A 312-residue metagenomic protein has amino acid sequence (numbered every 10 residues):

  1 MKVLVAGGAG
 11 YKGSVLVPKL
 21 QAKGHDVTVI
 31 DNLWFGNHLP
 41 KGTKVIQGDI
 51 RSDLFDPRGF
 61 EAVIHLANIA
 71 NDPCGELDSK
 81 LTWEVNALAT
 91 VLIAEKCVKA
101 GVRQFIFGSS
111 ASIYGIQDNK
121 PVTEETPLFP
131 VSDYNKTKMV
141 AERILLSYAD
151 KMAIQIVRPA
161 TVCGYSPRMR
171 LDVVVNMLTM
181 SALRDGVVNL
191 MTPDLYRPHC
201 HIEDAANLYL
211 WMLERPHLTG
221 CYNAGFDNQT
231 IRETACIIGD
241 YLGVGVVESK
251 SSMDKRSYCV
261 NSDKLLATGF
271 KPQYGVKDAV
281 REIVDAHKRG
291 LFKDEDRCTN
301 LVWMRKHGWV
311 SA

Functional and structural regions predicted by a protein language model:
L4-K23: N-terminal Rossmann NAD(P)H-binding glycine-rich loop of SDR-like oxidoreductase domains
A6, I30, V63-I69, F105-A111 (+1 more regions): SDR active-site strand-loop-helix element
I50-V85, K96: NAD(P)H-binding glycine-rich loop region in Rossmannoid oxidoreductase-like domains and their noncatalytic homologs
A62, L81, A89-L92, Q104 (+3 more regions): Conserved cofactor-binding/catalytic machinery of classical short-chain dehydrogenase/reductase
V91-D133: Conserved Rossmann-fold NAD(P)-dependent oxidoreductase catalytic core, especially the SDR/UDP-sugar
T137: Active-site helix of classical SDR
R143-R197, I202-D204, L210-W211, I238-G239: NAD(P)-dependent short-chain dehydrogenase/reductase
D185-G186, L190-A312: C-terminal substrate-binding subdomain of Rossmann-fold SDR/epimerase-dehydratase oxidoreductases
